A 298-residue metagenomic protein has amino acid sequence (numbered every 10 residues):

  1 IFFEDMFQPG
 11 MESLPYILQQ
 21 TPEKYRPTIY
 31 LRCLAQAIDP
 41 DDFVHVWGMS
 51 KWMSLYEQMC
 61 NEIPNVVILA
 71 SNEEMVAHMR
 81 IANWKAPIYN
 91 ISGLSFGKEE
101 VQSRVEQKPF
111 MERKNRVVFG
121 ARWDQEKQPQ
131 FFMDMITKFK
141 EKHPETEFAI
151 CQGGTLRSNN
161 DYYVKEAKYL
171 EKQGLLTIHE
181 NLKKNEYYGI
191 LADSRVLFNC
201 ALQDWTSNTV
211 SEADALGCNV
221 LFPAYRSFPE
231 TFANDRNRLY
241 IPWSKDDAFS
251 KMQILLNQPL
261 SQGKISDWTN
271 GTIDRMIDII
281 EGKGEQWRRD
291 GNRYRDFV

Functional and structural regions predicted by a protein language model:
F2-D5, Q19-F43, Y89: Active-site proximal beta-strand in glycosyltransferases
V46-I68: Membrane-proximal helix-turn-helix segments that form the acceptor-binding/catalytic region of lipid-linked
E62-E106, E112: Donor nucleotide-sugar binding/catalytic pocket of nucleotide-sugar-dependent glycosyltransferases
Q107-K127, M133-K140, A149: Conserved donor-binding/catalytic core segment of Leloir-type glycosyltransferases
E147-V164, I178-E180: Glycosyltransferase donor-sugar binding loop
A201-Q203: Aromatic "clamp/platform" in nucleotide-sugar-dependent glycosyltransferases that forms part of the donor/acceptor
N219-P223: Short hydrophobic beta-strand element within catalytic cores of glycosyltransferases and related nucleotide-activated
P229-I254: Change "using UDP/GDP/dTDP sugars" to "using nucleotide sugars
